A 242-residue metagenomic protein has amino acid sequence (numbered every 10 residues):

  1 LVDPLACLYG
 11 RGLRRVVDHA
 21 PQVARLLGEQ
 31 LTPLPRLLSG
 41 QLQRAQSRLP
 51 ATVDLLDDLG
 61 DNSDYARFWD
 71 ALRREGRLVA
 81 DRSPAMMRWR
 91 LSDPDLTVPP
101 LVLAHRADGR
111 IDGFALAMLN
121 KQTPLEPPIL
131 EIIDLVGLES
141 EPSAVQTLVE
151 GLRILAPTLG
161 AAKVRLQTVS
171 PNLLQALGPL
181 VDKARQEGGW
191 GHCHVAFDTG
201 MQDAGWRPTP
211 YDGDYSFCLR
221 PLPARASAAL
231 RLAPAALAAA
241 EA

Functional and structural regions predicted by a protein language model:
L1-Q43, R90-P94, M118-A242: Active-site/acyl-donor-binding loops of N-acyltransferases
P33-N62: Conserved N-terminal entry element of GNAT/NAT acetyltransferase domains
V53-G137: A conserved beta-strand-loop-helix scaffold within acyl/acetyltransferase catalytic domains
